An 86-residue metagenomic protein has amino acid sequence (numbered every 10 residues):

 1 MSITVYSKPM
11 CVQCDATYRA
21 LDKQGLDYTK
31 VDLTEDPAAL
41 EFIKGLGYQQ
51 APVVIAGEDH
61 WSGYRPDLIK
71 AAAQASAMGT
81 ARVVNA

Functional and structural regions predicted by a protein language model:
M1-Q24: Local sequence-structure signature of Cys/Sec-based thiol-disulfide redox active-site neighborhoods
K8, Y48, P66: ATP/adenylate-binding site constellation spanning eukaryotic-like Ser/Thr protein kinases, ABC-transporter
V12, P37-A38, L68: Short alpha-helical
R19, E41, A71: Surface-exposed charge patches
D27-A39, Y48-Q50: Thiol-based oxidoreductase modules, predominantly thioredoxin-like and allied folds used for disulfide exchange
L40-K44, Y64: Short secondary-structure transition/capping segments
K44-V54: Structural micro-motif
I55-V83: Non-catalytic, surface beta->alpha helical segment in thiol-disulfide oxidoreductase systems
